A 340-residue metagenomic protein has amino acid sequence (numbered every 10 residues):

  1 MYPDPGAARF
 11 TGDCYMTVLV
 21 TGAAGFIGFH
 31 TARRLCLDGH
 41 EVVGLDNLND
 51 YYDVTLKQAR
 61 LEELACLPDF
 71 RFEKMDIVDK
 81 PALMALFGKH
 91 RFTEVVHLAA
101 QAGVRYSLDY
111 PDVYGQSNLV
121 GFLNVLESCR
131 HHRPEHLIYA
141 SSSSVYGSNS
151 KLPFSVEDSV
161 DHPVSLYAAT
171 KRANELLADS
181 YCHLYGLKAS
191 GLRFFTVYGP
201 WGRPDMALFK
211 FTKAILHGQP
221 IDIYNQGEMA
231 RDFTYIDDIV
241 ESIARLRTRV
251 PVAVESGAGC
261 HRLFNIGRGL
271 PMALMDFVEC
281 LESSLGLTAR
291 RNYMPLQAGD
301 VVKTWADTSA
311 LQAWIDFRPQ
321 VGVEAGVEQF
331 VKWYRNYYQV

Functional and structural regions predicted by a protein language model:
Y2-V197, V240, F317, V321 (+3 more regions): N-terminal Rossmann-like NAD(P)+-binding domain of SDR-like oxidoreductases, especially those catalyzing
R34, M75, I215-V340: C-terminal substrate-binding subdomain of Rossmann-fold SDR/epimerase-dehydratase oxidoreductases
V54, Q58-L61, E175, F209 (+4 more regions): Short, surface-exposed alpha-helical segments at coil->helix boundaries
W201: Conserved GTPase G-domain signal focused on the G5
